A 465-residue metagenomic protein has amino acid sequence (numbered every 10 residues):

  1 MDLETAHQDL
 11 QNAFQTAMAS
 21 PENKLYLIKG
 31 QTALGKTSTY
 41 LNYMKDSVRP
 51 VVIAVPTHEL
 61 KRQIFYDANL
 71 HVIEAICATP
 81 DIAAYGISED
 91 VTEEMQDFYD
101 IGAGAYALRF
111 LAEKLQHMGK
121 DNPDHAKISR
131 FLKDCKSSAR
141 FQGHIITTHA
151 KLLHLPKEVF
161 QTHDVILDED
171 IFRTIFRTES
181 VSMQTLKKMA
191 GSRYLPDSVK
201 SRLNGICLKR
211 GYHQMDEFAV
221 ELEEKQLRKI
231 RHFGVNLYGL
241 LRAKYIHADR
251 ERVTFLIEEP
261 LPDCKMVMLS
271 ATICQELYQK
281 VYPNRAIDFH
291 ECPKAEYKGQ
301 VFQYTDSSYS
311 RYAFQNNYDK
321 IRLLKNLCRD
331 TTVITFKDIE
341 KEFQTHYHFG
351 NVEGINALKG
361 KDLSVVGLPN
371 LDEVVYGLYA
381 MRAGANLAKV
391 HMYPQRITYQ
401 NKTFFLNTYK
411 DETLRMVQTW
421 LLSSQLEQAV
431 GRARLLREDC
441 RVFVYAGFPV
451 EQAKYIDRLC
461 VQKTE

Functional and structural regions predicted by a protein language model:
M1-E465: ASCE RecA-like P-loop NTPase motor cores that couple ATP hydrolysis to mechanical translocation on nucleic acids
